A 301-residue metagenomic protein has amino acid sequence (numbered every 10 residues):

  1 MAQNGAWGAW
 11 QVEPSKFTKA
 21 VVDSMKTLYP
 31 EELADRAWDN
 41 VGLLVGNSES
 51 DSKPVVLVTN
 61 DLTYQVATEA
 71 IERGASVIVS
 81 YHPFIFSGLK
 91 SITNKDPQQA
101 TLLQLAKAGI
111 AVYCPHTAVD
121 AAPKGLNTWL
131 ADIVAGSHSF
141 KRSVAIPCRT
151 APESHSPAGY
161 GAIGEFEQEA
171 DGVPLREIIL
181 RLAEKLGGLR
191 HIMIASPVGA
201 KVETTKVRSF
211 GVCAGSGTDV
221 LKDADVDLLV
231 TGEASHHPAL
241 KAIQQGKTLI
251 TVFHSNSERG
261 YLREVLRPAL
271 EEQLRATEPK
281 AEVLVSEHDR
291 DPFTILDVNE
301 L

Functional and structural regions predicted by a protein language model:
M1-L301: Hydrophobic structural segments
